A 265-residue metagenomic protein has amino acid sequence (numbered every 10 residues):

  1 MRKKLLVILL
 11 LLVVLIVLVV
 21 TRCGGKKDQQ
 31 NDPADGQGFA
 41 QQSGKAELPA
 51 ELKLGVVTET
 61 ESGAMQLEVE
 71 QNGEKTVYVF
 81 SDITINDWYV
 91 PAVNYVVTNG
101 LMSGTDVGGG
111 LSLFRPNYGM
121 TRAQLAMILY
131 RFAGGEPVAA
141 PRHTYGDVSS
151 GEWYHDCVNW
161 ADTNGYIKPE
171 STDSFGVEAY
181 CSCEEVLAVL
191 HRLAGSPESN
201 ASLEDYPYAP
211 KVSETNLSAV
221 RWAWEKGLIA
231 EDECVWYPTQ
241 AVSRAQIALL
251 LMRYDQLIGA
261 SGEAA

Functional and structural regions predicted by a protein language model:
M1-L5: Positively charged n-region of N-terminal signal peptides that target proteins for export
L6, L18-V90, S103-A126, Y130-H155 (+4 more regions): Feature responds to low-complexity, polar/acidic, surface-exposed segments characteristic of secreted/exported proteins
L6-V14: Sec-dependent N-terminal signal peptides
S218-K226: Short glycine/proline-rich, acidic loop/turn segments that cap or connect secondary-structure elements
R244-Q246, L251: Non-catalytic cell-wall polysaccharide-engagement segments
